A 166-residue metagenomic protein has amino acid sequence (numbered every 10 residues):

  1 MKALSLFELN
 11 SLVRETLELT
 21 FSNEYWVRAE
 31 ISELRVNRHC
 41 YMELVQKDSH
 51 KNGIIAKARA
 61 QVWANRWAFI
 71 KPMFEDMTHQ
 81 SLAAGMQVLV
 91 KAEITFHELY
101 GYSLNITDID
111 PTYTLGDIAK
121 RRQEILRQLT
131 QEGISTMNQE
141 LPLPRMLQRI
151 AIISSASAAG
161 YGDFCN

Functional and structural regions predicted by a protein language model:
K2-T114: Phosphate-interaction motifs
D117-N166: Phosphate-binding glycine-rich loops and their immediate beta-loop-alpha structural context
